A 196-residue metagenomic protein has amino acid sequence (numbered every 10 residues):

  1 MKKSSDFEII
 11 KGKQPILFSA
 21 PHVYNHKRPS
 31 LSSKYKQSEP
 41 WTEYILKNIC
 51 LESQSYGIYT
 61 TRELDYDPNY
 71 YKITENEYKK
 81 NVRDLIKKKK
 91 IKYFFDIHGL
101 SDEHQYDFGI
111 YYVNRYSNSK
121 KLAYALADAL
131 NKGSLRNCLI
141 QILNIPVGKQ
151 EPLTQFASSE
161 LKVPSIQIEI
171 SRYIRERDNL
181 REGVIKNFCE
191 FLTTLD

Functional and structural regions predicted by a protein language model:
M1-D196: N-terminal catalytic or cofactor-binding beta/alpha core of small enzyme domains
